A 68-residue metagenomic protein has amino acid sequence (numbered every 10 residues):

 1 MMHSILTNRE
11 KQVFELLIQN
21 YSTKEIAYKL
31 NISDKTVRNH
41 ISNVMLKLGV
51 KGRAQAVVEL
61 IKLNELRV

Functional and structural regions predicted by a protein language model:
M1-D34: Helix-turn-helix DNA-binding segment
K11-E15, M45, V57: Hydrophobic residues on short alpha-helical segments
H40-N43: Residues within the DNA-recognition helix of helix-turn-helix
L46-V68: Basic, Lys/Arg-enriched C-terminal extension of HTH/homeodomain DNA-binding domains
